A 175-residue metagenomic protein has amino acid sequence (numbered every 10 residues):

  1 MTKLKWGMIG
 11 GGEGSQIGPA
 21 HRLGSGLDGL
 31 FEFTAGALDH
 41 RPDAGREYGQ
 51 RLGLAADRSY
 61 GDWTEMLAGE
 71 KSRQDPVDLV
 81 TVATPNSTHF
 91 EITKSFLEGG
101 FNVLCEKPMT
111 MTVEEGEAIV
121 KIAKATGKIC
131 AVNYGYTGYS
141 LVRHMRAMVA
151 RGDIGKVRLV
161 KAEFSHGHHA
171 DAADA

Functional and structural regions predicted by a protein language model:
M1-L54: N-terminal Rossmann-like dinucleotide-binding module
T2-L4, K128, R158: Nucleotide donor/acceptor-binding cores
G12, Y136-A175: Predominantly a Rossmann-like dinucleotide-binding segment in NAD(P)-dependent oxidoreductases
E32-F33, S59, V103, C130: Hydrophobic beta-strand scaffold residues
A35, L79, L159: Short, Asp-centered acidic motifs that coordinate Mg2+ and/or phosphate in catalytic or ligand-binding sites
L38, T81-V82, C105, A162: Redox-cofactor binding/interface segments in oxidoreductases and associated redox assembly factors
R58-L79: A structured beta-alpha segment of the ubiquitous adenosine-cofactor-binding alpha/beta core
L79, P85-T137, G152: Beta-strand-loop-alpha-helix segment that lines the small-molecule cofactor/substrate pocket of alpha/beta enzymes
